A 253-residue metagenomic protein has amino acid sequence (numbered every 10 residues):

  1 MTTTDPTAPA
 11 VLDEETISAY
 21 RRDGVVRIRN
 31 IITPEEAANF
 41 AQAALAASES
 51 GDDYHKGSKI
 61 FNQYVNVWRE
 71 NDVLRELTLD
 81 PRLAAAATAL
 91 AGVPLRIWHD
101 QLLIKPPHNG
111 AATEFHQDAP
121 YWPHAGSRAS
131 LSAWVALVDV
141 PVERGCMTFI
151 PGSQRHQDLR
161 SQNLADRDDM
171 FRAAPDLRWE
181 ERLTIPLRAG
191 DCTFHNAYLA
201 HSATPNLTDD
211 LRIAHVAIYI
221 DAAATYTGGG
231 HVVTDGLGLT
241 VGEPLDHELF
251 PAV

Functional and structural regions predicted by a protein language model:
M1-D23, I28-A125, Q162, G230 (+1 more regions): Non-heme Fe(II)-dependent double-stranded beta-helix
T2, R155-V253: Conserved double-stranded beta-helix
T33-P34, L103-K105, P120, V140 (+3 more regions): Short, solvent-exposed loop/turn segments at secondary-structure junctions
A44, S48-D52, P141, A197 (+1 more regions): A generic secondary-structure signal for well-formed alpha-helical elements
E70, W98, A129, E143-G145 (+2 more regions): Residues that flank catalytic or metal-binding motifs in active/ligand-binding sites
A111, A125-A129, L207-L211: A generic structural micro-feature
H116, P123-V142, P186, F194 (+1 more regions): Short, conserved beta-strand element in jelly-roll/cupin
P141-Q157: Core FKBP-type peptidyl-prolyl cis-trans isomerase
